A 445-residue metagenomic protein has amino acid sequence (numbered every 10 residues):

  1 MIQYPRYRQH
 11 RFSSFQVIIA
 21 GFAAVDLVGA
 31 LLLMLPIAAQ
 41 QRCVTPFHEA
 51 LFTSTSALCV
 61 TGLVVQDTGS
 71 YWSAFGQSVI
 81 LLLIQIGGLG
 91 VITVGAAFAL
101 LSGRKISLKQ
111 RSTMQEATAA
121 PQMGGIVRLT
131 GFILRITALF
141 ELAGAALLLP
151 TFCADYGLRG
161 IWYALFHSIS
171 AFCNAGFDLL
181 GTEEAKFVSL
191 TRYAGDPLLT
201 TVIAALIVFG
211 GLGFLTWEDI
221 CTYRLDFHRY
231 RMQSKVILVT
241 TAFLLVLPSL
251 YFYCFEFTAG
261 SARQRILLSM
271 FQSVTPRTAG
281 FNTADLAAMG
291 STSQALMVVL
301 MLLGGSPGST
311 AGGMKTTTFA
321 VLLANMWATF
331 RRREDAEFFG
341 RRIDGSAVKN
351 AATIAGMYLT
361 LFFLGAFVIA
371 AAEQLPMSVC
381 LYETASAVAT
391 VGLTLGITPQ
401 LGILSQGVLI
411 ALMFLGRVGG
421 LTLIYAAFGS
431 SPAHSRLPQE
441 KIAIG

Functional and structural regions predicted by a protein language model:
M1-G445: Membrane-proximal intracellular helices of multi-pass ion channels
